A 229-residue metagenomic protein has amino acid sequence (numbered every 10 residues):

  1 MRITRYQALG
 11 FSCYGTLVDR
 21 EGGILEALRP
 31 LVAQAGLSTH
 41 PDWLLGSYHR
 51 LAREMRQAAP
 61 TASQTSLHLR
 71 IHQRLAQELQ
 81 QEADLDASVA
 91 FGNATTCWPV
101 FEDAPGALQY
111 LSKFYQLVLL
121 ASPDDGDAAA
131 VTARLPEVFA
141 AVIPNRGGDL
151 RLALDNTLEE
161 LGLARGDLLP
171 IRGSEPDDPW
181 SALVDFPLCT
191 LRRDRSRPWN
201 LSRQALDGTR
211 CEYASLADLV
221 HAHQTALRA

Functional and structural regions predicted by a protein language model:
M1-S47, E78: Active-site neighborhood of HAD-like aspartate-dependent phosphohydrolases
M1-Y6, L120-A229: Asp-based, Mg2+/Mn2+-dependent phosphohydrolase catalytic module
G22-E26, E102-G106, A130, L152 (+1 more regions): Generic recognition of short, well-ordered alpha-helical segments
I24-V32, Y48-A52, H68, H72 (+2 more regions): Hydrophobic alpha-helical core bundles mediating ligand binding, dimerization, or RNAP-core interactions
E26-P30, S47-R50, R70-R74, G106 (+2 more regions): Alpha-helical elements of Rossmann-like donor-binding domains used by nucleotide-donor carbohydrate transfer enzymes
A35-G46, E78-A90, F139, G166: Short, surface-exposed acidic
R50-V89: A metal-dependent, Asp-based hydrolase signature
L85-P99, A104-R134, F139-G148: Substrate-recognition element of Asp-dependent hydrolases with the DxDx(T/V) motif
